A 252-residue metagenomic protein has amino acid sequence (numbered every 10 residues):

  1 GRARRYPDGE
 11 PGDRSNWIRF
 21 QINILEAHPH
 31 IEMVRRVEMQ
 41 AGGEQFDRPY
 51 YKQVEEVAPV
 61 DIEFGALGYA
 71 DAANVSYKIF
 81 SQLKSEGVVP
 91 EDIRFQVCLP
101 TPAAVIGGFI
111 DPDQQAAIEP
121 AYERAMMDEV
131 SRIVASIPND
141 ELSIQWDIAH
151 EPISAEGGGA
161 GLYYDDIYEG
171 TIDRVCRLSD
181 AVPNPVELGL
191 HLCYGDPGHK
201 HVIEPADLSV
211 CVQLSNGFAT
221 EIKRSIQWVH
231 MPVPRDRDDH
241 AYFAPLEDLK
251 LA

Functional and structural regions predicted by a protein language model:
G1-L142, W146, I153-I167, D180-N184 (+3 more regions): Alpha/beta catalytic barrel-like cores
I172, C176: Feature captures the catalytic ectodomains and active-site-proximal regions of enzymes that hydrolyze or transfer
Y194-K200, A252: Active-site clefts of carbohydrate-active enzymes
I203: Active-site pocket-shaping loop/turn-to-helix segments
